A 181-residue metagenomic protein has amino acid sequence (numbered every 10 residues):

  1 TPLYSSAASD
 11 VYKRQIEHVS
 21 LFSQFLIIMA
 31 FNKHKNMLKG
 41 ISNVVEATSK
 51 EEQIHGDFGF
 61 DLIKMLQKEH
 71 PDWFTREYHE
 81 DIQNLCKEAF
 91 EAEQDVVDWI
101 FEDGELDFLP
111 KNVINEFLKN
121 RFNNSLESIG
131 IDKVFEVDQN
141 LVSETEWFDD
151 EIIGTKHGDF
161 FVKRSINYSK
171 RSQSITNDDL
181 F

Functional and structural regions predicted by a protein language model:
T1, H34, E136-V137: Generic structural signal for short, flexible, solvent-exposed coil/loop and linker residues
T1-A8, Y12: Single conserved hydrophobic/aromatic residue that forms the stacking wall/gate of nucleotide- or nucleobase-binding
S6, F25-L26: Charged, low-complexity, helix/coiled-coil-prone segments
R14-Q24, V45-I63, C86-A89, E93: Alpha-helical transition-metal enzyme core signature, strongest for iron centers
L26-A47, D61-H79, W99-L109: Inter-helical turn/loop segments and adjacent helix faces that build the functional surface of alpha-helical bundle
P71-F181: Extended, helix-rich structural scaffolds rather than catalytic motifs
